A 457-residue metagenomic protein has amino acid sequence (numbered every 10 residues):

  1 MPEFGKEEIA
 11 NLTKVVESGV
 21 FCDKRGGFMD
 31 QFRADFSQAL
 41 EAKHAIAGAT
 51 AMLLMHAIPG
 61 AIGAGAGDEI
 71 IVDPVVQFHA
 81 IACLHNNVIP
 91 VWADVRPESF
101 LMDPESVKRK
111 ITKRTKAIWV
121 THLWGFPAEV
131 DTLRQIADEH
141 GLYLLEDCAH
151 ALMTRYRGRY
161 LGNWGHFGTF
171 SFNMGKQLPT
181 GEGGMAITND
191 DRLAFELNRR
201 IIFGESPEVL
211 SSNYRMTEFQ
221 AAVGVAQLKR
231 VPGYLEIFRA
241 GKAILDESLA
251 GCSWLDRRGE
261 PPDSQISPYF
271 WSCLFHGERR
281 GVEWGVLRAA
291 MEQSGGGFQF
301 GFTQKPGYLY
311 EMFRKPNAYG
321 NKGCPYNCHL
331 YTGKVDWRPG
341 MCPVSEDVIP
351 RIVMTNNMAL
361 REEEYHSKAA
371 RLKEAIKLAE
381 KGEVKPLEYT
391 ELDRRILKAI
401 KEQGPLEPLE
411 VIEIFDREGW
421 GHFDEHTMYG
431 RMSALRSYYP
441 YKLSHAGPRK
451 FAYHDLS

Functional and structural regions predicted by a protein language model:
M1-C22, M354-T355: N-terminal "arm"/small-domain region of PLP-dependent enzymes with the aminotransferase-like
C22-E69, A82-N86, W92, R159: Phosphate-binding glycine-rich loop
D30-A34, A42-A45, E105, A117-T121 (+3 more regions): PLP-dependent aminotransferase class I/II
G60-E139, Y143-C148, R155: PLP-dependent aminotransferase-like
E146-L178, E205-E208: Conserved active-site segment immediately N-terminal to the catalytic lysine that forms the internal aldimine
N163-N198, E218-A221: Active-site PLP attachment segment
K401-L409: Short capping segments at the starts of secondary-structure elements
F423, Y429-S457: Charged low-complexity interaction tracts in eukaryotic proteins
